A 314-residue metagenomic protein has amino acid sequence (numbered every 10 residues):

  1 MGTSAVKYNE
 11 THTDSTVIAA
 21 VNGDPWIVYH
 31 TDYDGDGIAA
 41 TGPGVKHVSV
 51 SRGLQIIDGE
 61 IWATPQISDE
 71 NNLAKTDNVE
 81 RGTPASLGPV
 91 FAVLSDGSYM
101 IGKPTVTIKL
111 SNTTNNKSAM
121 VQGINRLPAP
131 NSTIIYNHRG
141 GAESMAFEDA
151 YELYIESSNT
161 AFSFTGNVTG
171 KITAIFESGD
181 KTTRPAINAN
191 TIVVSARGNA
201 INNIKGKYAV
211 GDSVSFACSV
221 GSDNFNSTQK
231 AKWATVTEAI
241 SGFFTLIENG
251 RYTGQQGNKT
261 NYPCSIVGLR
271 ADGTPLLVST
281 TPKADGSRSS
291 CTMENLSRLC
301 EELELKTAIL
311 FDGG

Functional and structural regions predicted by a protein language model:
M1-G314: Gly/Ser/Thr/Pro-rich low-complexity, intrinsically disordered segments
